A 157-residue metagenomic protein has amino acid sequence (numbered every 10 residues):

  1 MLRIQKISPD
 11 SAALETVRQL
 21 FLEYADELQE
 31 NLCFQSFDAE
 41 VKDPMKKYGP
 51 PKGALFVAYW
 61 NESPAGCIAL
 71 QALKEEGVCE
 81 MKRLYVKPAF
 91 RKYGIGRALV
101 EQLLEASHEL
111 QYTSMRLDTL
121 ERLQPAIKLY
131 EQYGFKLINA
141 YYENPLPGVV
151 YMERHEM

Functional and structural regions predicted by a protein language model:
R3, T113-R116, L120-Y133, L137-M157: C-terminal "cap" of GNAT-fold acetyltransferases
Q5-K82, K87-P88, V100-Q102, A106 (+2 more regions): Acetyl-CoA-dependent GNAT
S11-L14, Y93, Q124: Loop/helix-junction capping segments adjacent to catalytic residues or to phosphate/diphosphate-binding pockets
E62, G66, G94-G96, G134: Conserved phosphate-binding and hydrolysis motifs of nucleotide-dependent enzymes
K87-Y93, E121-R122: Active-site acidic-Proline motif in GNAT/NAT acetyltransferases
Y93, E109-T113: Short coil/turn segments at alpha/beta junctions that flank glycine-rich nucleotide-binding fingerprints
A98, Q102, Q124-P125: Alpha-helical macromolecular-interaction surfaces
